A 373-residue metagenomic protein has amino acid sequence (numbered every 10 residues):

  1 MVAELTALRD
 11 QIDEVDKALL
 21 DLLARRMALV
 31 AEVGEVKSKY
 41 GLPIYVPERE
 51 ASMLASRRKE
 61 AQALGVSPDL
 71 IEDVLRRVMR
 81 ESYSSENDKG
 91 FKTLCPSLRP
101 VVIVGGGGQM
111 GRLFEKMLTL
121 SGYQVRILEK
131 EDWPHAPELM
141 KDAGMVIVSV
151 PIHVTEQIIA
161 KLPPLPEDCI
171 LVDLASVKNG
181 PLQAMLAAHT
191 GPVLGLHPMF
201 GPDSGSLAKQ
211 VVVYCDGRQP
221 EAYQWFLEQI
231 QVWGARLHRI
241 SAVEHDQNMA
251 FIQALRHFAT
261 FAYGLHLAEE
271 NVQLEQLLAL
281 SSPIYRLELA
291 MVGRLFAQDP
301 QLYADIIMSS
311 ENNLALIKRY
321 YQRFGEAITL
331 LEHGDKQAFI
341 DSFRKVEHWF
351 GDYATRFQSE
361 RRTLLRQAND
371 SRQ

Functional and structural regions predicted by a protein language model:
M1-V102, K116: Extended, charge-rich alpha-helical interface modules
I103-V104, V148, Y214: Hydrophobic Val/Ile/Leu positions in short beta-strands of Rossmann-like dinucleotide-binding domains
Q109-M110: Hydrophobic/small residue at the entry helix of a nucleotide-binding pocket
L120-Q124, D168: Conserved S-adenosyl-L-methionine
V125-E138: Adenosine-cofactor binding site in Rossmann-like domains, unifying the SAM/SAH pocket of S-adenosylmethionine-dependent
P137-M185: Rossmann-fold NAD(P) dinucleotide-binding segment
K178-P181, M185-R236, I240, M249: Rossmann-fold dinucleotide-binding core
R239-Q373: An accessory alpha-helical subdomain
